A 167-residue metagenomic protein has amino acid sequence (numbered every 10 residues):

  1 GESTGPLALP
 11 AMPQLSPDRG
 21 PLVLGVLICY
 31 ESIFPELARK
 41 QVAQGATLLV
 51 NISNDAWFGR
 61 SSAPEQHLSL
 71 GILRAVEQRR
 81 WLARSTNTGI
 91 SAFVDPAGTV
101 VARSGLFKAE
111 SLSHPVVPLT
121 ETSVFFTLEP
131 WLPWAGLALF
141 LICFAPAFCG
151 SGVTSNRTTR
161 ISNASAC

Functional and structural regions predicted by a protein language model:
G1-T154, R160-N163, C167: Solvent-exposed soluble domains appended to multi-pass membrane proteins
